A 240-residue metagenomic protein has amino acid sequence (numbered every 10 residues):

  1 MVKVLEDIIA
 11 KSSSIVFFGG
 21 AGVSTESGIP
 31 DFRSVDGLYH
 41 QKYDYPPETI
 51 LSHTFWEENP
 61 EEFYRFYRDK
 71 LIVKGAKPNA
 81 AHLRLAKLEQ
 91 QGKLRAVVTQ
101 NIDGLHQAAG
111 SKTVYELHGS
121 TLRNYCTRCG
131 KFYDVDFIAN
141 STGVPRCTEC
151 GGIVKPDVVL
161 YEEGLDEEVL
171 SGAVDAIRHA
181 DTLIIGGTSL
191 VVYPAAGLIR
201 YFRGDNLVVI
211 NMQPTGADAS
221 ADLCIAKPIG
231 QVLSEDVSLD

Functional and structural regions predicted by a protein language model:
M1-D240: Conserved catalytic core of sirtuin-type NAD+-dependent deacylases
